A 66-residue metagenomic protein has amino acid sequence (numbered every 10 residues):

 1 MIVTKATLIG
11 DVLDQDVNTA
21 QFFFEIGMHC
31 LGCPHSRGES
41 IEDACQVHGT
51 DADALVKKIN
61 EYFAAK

Functional and structural regions predicted by a protein language model:
M1-K66: Domain-level signature for proteins that mediate thiol-based redox and metal-cofactor handling
